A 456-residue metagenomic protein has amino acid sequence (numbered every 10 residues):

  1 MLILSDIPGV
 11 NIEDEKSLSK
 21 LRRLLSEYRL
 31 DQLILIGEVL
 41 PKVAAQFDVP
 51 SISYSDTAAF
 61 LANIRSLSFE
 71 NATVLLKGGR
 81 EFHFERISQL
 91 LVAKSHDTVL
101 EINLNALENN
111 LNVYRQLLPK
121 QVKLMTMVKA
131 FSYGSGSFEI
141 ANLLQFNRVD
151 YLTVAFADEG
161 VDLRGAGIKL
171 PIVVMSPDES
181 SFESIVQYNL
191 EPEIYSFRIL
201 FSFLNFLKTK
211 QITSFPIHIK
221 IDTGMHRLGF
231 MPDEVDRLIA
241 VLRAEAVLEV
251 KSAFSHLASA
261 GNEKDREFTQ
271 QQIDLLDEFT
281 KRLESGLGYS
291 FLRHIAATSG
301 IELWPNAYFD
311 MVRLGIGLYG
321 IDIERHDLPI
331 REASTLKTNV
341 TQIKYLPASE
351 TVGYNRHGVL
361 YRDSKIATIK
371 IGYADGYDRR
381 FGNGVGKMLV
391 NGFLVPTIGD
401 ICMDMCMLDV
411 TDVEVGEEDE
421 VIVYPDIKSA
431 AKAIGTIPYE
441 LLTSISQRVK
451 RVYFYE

Functional and structural regions predicted by a protein language model:
M1-N109, Q116, A157: ATP-dependent carboxylate-amine ligase
I3-S5, L75-K77, M127, H218-D222 (+4 more regions): Short beta-strand segments
S5-P8, L35-P41, G79, A130-F131 (+6 more regions): Short, ordered loop/turn segments at secondary-structure junctions
D6, L33, L76, L163 (+3 more regions): Residue-level signal for inorganic ion chemistry
D31-E38, S53, V74-L76, L152-V154 (+4 more regions): Short, hydrophobic beta-strand segments that form beta-sheet elements in well-ordered domains
F47-A59, K169-L170, N189-P192, F309-G315 (+1 more regions): Active-site regions of enzymes building and remodeling cell-envelope glycoconjugates
V99-E101, A106-E108, V122-L292, Y308: Active-site-proximal beta-alpha core segment in soluble small-molecule metabolic enzymes
E101-N103, E108-L111, Q116, K123-T126 (+5 more regions): Active-site anion/phosphate-binding pocket segments in diverse small-molecule metabolic enzymes
